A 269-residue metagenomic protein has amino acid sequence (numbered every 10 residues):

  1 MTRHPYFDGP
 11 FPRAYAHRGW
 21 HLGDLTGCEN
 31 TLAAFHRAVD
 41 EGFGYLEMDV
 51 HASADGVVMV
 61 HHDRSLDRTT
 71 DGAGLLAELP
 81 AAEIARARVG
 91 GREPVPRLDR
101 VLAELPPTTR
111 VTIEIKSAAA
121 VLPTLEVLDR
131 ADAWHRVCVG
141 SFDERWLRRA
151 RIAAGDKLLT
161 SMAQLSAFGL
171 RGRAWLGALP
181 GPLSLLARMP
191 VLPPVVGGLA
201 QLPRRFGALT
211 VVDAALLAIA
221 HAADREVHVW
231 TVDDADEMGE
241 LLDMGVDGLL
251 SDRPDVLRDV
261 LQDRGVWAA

Functional and structural regions predicted by a protein language model:
M1-A269: Phosphate-group recognition and catalysis centered on beta-loop-alpha active-site segments
